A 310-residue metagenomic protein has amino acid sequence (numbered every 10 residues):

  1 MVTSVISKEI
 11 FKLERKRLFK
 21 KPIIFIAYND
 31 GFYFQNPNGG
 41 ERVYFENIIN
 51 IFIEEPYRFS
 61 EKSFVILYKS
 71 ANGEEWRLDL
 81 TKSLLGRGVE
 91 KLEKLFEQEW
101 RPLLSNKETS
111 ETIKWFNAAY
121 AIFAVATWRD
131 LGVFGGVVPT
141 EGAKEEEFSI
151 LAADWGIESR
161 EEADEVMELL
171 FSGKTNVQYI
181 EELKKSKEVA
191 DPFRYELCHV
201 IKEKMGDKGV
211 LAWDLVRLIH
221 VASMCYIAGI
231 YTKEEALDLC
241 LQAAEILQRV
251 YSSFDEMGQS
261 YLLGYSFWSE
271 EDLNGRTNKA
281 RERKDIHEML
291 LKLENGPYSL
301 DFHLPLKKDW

Functional and structural regions predicted by a protein language model:
M1-A27: Anionic N-terminal interaction surfaces
V2-I6, N47-K107: Acidic, Ser/Thr- and proline-rich intrinsically disordered linker/docking segments of eukaryotic scaffolds
R17-E61: Phosphoinositide-binding peripheral membrane targeting modules
F52, C240-A243, Y261: A general structural motif at alpha-helix termini
R87, W213, E234, D238 (+2 more regions): Alpha-helix boundary/N-cap detector
P102-L211, R217, S252, L293-K308: Long, non-catalytic protein-protein interaction scaffolds
K208-S252: Amphipathic alpha-helical packing elements
M257-W310: Alpha-helical oligomerization segments
